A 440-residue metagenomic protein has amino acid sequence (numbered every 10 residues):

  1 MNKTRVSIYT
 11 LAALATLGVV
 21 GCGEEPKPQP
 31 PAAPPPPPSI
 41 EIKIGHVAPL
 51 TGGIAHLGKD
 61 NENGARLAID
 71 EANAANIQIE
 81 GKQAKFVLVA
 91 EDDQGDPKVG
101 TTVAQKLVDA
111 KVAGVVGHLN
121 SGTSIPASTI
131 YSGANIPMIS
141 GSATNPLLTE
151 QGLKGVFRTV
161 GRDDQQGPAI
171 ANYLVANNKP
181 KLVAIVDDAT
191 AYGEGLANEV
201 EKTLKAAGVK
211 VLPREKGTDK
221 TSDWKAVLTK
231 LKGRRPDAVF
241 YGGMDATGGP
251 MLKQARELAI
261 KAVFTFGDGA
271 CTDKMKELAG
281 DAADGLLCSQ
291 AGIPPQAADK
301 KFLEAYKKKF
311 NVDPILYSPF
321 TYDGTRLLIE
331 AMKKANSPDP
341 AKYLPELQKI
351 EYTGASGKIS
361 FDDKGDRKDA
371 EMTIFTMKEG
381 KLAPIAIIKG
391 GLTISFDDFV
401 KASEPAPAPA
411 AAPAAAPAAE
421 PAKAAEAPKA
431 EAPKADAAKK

Functional and structural regions predicted by a protein language model:
N2-R5, Y9-L14, C22-K440: Extracytosolic ligand-binding ectodomains
